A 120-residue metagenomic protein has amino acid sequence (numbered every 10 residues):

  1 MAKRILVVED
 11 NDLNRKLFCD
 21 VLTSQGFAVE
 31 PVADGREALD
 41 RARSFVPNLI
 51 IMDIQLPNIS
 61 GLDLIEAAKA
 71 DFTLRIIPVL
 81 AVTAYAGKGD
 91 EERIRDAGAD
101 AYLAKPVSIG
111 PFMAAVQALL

Functional and structural regions predicted by a protein language model:
E9: Conserved acidic carboxylate
L13, D34-E37, S60-E66, P111: Acidic catalytic/metal-coordinating carboxylates
K16-S24: Charged docking surfaces used in two-component/phosphorelay signaling
G26-A33, R41, L103: Short hydrophobic/Thr-rich beta-strand motif most characteristic of the beta2 strand and flanking loop of CheY-like
F45-I51, L56: Active-site beta3 strand of CheY-like receiver
P57, R75, G87: The feature encodes the CheY-like receiver
V107-V116: C-terminal output helix
